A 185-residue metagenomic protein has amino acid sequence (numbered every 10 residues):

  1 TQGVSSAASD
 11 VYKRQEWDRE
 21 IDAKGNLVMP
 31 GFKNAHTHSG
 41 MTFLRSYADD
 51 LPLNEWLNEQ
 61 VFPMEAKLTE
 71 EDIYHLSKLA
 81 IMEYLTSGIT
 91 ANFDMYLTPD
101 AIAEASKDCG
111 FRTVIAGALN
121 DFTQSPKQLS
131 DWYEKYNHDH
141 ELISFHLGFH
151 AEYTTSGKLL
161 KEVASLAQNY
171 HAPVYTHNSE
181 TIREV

Functional and structural regions predicted by a protein language model:
T1-A8, Y12: Single conserved hydrophobic/aromatic residue that forms the stacking wall/gate of nucleotide- or nucleobase-binding
A7, Q15-E16, C109: Short, structured coil segments at secondary-structure junctions
R14-W56, K78, M82-T86: Replace "His-x-His-based motif
F32, T90, P173: Hydrophobic "anchor" residues on beta-strands that sit immediately upstream of conserved functional sites
N34, K67-K78, T123-P126, Y153 (+1 more regions): Electropositive phosphate-/nucleotide-binding environments in soluble metabolic enzymes
T37, I89, M95, A151 (+1 more regions): Active-site metal-binding loops of divalent metal-dependent hydrolases
R45-G110, S130-D139: Alpha-helical scaffold segments that flank or form the walls of functional sites
I102-V185: Metal-coordinating catalytic core of metallo-dependent amide/deamination hydrolases
